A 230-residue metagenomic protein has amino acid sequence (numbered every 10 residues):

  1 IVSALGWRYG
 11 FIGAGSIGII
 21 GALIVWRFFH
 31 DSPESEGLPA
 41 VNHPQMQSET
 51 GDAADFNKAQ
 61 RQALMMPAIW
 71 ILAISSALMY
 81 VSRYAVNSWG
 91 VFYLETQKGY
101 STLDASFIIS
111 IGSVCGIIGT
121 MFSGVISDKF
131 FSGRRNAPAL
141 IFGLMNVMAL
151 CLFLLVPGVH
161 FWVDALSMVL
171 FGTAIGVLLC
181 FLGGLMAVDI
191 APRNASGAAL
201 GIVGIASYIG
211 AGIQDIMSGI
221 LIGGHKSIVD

Functional and structural regions predicted by a protein language model:
I1-E34: Helix-loop-helix hairpin linking two adjacent transmembrane segments in secondary transporters
S3-G15, R134-A137, S218-D230: A membrane-interface helix-boundary motif in multi-pass transporters
E36-I71, Q97: Juxtamembrane intracellular "pre-TM" segments in multi-pass secondary transporters
L64-S123, L179, G183-G184, A211-S218: Extracytoplasmic gate region of multi-pass secondary transporters
D128-G143: Cytoplasmic membrane-interface "Motif A"-like loop-to-helix N-cap segments of 12-TM Major Facilitator Superfamily
S132, M186-G197: Paired intracellular helix-loop junctions of major facilitator superfamily
L144-G158: C-terminal ends and interior cores of transmembrane alpha-helices in multi-pass membrane transporters/permeases
R193-H225: A late C-terminal transmembrane helix in Major Facilitator Superfamily
